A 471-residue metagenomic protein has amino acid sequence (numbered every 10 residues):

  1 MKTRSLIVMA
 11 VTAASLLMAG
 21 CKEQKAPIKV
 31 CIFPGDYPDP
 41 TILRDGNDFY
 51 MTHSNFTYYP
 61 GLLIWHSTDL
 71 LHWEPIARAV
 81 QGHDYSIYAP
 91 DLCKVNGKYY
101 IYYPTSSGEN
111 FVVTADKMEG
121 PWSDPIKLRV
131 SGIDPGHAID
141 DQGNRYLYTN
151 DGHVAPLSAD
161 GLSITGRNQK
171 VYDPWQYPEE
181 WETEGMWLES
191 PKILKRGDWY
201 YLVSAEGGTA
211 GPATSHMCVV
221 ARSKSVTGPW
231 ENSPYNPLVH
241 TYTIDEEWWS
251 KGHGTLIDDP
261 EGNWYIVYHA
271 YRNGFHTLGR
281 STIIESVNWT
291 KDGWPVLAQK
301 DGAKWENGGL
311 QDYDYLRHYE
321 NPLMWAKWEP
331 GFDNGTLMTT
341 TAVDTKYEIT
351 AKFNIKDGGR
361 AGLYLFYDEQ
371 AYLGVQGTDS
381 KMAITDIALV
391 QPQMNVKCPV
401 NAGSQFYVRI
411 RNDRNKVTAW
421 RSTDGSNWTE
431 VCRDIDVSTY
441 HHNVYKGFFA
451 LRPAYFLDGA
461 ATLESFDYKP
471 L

Functional and structural regions predicted by a protein language model:
M1-A26: Bacterial Sec-dependent N-terminal signal peptides
C21-L471: Carbohydrate-active catalytic/glycan-binding domains of CAZyme proteins, especially the secreted or lumenal ectodomains
